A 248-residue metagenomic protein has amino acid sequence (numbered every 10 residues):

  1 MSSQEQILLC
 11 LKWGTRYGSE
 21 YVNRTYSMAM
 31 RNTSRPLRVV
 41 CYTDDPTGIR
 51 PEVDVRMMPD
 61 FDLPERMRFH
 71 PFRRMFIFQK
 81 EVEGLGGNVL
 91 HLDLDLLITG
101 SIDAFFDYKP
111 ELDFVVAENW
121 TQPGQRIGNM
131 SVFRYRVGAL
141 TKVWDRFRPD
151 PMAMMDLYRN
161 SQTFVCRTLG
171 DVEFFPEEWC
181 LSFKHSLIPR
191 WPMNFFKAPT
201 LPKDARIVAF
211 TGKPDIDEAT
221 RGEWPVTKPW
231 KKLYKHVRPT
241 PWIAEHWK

Functional and structural regions predicted by a protein language model:
M1-Y21, R35, C41, P51-M58 (+1 more regions): A glycosyltransferase accessory/donor-loop signature
R16, L96-T99: A short, conserved beta-strand element in the Rossmann-like catalytic core that flanks the donor/metal-binding loop
R24-R35: Short, acidic, metal-binding catalytic loop of nucleotide-sugar glycosyltransferases
D44-L85: Active-site-proximal specificity loops/subdomain of glycosyltransferases
D45-V53, F105-K109, Q125-R126, A219-R221: Short loop/helix-cap segments at secondary-structure boundaries that form the rim of catalytic
R74-M75, L112-D113, N129-F133, R206: Small-molecule pocket liners
G86-D95: Short beta-strand-to-loop acidic/aromatic patch adjacent to the donor-nucleotide binding site
I98-G128: Conserved donor-nucleotide/metal-binding helix-loop-beta segment in metal-dependent transferases, i.e., the alpha-helix
